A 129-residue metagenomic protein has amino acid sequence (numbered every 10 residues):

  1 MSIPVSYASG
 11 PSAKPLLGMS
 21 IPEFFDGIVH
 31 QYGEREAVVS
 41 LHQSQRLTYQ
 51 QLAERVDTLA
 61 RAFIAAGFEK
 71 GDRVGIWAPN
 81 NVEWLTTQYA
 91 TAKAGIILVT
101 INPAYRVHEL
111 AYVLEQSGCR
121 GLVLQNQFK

Functional and structural regions predicted by a protein language model:
M1-M19: Flexible, non-catalytic linker and terminal segments flanking ANL/adenylate-forming cores
P11, G33, H42, I96: Residue-level signal for pocket-adjacent positions within structured domains
P11-A13, L47, V74-G75, I97: Short, contiguous strand/loop micro-motifs
A13-L17, Q51, V99-I101: Short, flexible loop segments at the rims of nucleotide/cofactor-binding pockets, characterized by
L16-A37, E54: A short N-terminal helical cap/helix-turn-helix that marks the beginning of AMP-binding/adenylate-forming
G18, W77, L122-Q125: Active-site-adjacent beta-strand anchor residues
E34-Y89, R106-A111, E115: Conserved AMP-binding/adenylate-forming core of the ANL superfamily
A65-A66, K93-K129: Structural core segment of the AMP-binding/adenylate-forming
